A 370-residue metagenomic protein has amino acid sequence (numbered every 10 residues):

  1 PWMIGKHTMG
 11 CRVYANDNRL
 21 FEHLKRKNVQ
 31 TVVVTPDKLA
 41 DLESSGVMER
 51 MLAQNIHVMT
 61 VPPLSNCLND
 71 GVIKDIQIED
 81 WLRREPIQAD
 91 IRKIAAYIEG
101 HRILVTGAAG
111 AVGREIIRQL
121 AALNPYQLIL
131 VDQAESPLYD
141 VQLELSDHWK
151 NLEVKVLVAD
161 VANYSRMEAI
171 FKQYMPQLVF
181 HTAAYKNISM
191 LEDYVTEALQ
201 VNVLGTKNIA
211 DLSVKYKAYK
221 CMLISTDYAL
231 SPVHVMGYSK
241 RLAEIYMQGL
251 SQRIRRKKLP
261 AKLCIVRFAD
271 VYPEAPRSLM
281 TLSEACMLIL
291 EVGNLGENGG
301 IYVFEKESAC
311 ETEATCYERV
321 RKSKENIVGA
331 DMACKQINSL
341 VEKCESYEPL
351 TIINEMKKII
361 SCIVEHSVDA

Functional and structural regions predicted by a protein language model:
P1-H57, Q133-D140, D147, V154-K155 (+1 more regions): A solvent-exposed beta-alpha-beta segment
S44-R102: Flexible, Lys/Arg-rich cytosolic regulatory linkers and terminal tails that connect or flank
Q54, L68, H181, Y185-E244 (+2 more regions): Conserved Rossmann-fold NAD(P)-dependent oxidoreductase catalytic core, especially the SDR/UDP-sugar
I103-A121: N-terminal Rossmann NAD(P)H-binding glycine-rich loop of SDR-like oxidoreductase domains
L157-L178: Conserved Rossmann-fold cofactor-binding substructure of NAD(P)-dependent oxidoreductases
K220, M247-R277, G300-V303, E318: Conserved beta-loop-beta element that borders a ligand/cofactor-binding pocket
R241, P273-S283, G293-Y302: Glycine/proline-rich active-site loop of Rossmann-fold NAD(P)-dependent oxidoreductases
V292-E325, G329, A333, S339: Mid/C-terminal beta-alpha module of Rossmann-like enzyme folds, strongest in SDR-family dehydrogenases/epimerases
